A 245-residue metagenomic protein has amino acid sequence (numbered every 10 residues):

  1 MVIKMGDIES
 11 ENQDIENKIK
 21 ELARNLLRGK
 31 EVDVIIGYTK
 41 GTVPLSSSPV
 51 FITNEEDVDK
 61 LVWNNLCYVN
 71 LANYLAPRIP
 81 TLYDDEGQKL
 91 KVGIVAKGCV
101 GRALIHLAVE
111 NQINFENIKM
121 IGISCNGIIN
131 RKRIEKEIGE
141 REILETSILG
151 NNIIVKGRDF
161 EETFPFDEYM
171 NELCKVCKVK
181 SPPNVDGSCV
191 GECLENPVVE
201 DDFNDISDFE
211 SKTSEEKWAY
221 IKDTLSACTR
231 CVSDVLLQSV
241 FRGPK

Functional and structural regions predicted by a protein language model:
M1-K217, F241: Iron-sulfur-associated redox domains of electron-transfer enzymes in respiratory and anaerobic energy metabolism
E215-K245: Long, well-ordered mid-to-C-terminal structural blocks that present hydrophobic/aromatic surfaces
